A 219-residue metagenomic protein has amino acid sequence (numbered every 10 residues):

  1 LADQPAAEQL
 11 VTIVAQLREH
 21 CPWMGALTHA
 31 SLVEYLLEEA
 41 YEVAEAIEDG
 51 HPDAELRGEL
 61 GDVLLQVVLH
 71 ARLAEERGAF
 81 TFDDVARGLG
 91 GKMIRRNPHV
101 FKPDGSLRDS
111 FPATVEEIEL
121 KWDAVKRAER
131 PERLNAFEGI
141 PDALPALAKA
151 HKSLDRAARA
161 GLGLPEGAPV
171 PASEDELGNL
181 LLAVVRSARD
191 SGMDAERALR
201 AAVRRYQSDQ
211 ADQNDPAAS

Functional and structural regions predicted by a protein language model:
L1-E59, L65-S219: Flexible "arm" and connector segments at domain edges
